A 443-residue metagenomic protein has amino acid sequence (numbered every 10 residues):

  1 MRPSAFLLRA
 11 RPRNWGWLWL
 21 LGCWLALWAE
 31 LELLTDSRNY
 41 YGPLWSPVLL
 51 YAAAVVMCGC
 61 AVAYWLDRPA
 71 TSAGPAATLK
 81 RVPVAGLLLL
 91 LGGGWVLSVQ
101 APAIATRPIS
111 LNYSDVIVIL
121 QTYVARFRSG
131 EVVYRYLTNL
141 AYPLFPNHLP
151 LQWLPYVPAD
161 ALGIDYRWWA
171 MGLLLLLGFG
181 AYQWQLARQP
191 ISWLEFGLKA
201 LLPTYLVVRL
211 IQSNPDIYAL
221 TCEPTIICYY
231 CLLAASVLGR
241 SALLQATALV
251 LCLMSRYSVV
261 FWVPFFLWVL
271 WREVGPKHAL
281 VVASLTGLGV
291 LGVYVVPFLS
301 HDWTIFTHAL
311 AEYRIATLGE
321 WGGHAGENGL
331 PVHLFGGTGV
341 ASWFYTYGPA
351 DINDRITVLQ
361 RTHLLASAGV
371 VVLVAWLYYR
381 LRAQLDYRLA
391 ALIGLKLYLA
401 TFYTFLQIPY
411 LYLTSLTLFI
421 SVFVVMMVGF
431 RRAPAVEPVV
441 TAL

Functional and structural regions predicted by a protein language model:
M1-V99, L381-L397, V425-L443: Start-transfer (signal-anchor) and selected internal transmembrane alpha helices of multi-pass inner/ER membrane
L27-L33, H278-L395: Membrane-lumen/periplasm interface segments of specific transmembrane helices in polyprenyl phosphate-linked
V116-A141, T304-T307, A316-G319: Extracytosolic helix-loop segments that constitute the early lumenal/periplasmic catalytic or substrate-binding loops
W153-L154, G197-P224, L399-Q407: Aromatic- and kink-enriched transmembrane "portal" helix at the membrane-lumen/periplasm boundary that abuts
Y166-W193, V374-W376: Transmembrane-helix motifs of polytopic, lipid-linked glycan transferases
E223-S241: Specific aromatic-rich, kink-prone transmembrane helix
A234, L243-L267: Membrane-interface alpha helices of multi-pass inner-membrane proteins
W262-L288: Perimembrane helix-loop-helix junctions
